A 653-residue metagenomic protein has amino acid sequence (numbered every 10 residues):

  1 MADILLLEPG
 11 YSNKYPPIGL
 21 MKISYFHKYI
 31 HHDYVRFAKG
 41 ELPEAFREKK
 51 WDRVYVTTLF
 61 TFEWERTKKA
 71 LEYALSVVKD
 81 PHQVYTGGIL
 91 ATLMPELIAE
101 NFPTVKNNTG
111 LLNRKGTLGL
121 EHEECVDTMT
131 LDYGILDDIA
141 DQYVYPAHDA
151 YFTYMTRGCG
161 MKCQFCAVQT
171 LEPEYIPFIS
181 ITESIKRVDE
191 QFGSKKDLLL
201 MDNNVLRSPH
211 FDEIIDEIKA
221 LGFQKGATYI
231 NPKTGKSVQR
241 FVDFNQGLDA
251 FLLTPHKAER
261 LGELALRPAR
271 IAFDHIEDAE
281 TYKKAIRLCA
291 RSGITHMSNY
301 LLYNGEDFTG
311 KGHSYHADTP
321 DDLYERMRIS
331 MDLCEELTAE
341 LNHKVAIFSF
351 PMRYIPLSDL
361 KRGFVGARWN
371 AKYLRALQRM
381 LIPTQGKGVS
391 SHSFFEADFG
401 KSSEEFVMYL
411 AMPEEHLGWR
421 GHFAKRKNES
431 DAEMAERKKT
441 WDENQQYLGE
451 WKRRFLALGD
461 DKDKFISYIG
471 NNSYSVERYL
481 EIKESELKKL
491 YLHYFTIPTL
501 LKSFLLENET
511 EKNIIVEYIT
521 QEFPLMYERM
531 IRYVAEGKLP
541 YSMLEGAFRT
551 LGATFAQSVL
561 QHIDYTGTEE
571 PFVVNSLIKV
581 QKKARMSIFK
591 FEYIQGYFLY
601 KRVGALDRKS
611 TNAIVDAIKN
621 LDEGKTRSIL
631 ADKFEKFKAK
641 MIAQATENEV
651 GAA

Functional and structural regions predicted by a protein language model:
D3-L6, K28, H32-F37, R47-E48 (+2 more regions): Radical SAM enzyme core and accessory elements
L6, S184-G305: Conserved SAM/AdoMet-binding glycine-rich loop
E8-S12, P16-D149, Q561, S576 (+5 more regions): Glycine-rich beta-alpha loop elements in corrinoid/cobalamin-binding modules across cobalamin-dependent enzymes
P9, G40, I89, N203 (+2 more regions): Cofactor-binding loop segments of dinucleotide-utilizing enzymes, especially the Rossmann-like FAD- and NAD(P)+-binding
P17-G19, I23, Y145-E183: Canonical Radical SAM [4Fe-4S] cluster-binding loop centered on the CxxxCxxC motif and its immediate flanking residues
I23, R66-A74, S184, I214-I218 (+3 more regions): A general structural detector for well-ordered alpha-helical segments in enzyme core domains, enriched
Y55, Q83, L198, A265-R270 (+1 more regions): Conserved C-terminal portion of the radical SAM core fold that forms the substrate/S-adenosylmethionine-binding
L93-M94, P209, R240, Y303-P320 (+1 more regions): Flexible glycine/acidic-rich beta-alpha junction loops that bind and position SAM and/or redox cofactors in anaerobic
